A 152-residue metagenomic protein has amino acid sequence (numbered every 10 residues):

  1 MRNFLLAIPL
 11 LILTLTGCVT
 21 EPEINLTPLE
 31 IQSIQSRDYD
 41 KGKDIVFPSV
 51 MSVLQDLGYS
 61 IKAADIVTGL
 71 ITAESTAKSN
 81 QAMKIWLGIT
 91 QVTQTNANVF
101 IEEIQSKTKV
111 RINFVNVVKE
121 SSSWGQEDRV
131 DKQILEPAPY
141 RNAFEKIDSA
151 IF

Functional and structural regions predicted by a protein language model:
M1-F4: Positively charged n-region of N-terminal signal peptides that target proteins for export
L6, L10-L11: Hydrophobic alpha-helical targeting segments used for export or membrane insertion
T14-G17: C-terminal motif of bacterial Sec signal peptides marking the signal peptidase cleavage site
V19-F152: Ser/Thr-rich, low-complexity intrinsically disordered terminal regions
